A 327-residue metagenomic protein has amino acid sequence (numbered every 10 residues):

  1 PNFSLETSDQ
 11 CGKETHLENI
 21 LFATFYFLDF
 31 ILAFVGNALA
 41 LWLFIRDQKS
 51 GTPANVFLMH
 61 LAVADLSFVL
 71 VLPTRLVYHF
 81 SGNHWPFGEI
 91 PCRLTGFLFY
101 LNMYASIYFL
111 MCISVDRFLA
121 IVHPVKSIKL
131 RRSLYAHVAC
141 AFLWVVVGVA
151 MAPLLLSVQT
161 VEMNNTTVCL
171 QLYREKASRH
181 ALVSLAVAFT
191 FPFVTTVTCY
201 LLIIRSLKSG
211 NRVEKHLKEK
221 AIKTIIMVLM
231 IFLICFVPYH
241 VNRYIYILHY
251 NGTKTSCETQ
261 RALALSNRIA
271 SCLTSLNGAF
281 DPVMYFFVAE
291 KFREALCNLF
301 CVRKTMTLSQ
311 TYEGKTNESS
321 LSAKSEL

Functional and structural regions predicted by a protein language model:
P1-K13, K215, T255-C257, E290-L327: Intrinsically disordered regulatory tails of 7TM GPCRs
P1-V35, L39, A181: Extracellular N-terminal segment of 7TM GPCRs
F3-T15, H79-Y104, H123, I128-C140 (+3 more regions): Loop architecture of class A 7-transmembrane GPCRs
F22-D29, A136-L143, V228, A270: Hydrophobic alpha-helical transmembrane segments of polytopic
T24-P91, F97-L98, Y104-V122, F142 (+2 more regions): Structural signature of the GPCR N-terminal helical module
L70-P73, V149-L156, T190, V194-V197 (+3 more regions): Hydrophobic alpha-helical segments of membrane proteins
M103-A141, L202-I204, K208-G210, Y285-R293: Class A GPCR helix-loop hinge within the 7TM core
L170-Y173, L185-A188, I204-V241, T259-L263 (+1 more regions): Intracellular effector-coupling site of seven-transmembrane GPCRs, centered on the ICL3-to-TM6 transition
